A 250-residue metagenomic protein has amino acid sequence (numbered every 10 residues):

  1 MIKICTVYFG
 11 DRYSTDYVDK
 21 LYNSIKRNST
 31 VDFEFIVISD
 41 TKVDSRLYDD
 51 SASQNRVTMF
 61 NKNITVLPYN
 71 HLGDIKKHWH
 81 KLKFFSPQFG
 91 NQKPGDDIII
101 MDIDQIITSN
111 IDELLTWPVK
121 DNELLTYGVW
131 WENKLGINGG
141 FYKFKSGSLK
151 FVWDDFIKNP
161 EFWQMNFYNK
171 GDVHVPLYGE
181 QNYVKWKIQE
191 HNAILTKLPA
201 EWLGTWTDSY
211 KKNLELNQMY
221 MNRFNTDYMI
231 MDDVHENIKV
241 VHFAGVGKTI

Functional and structural regions predicted by a protein language model:
M1-D74, G90-P94, S146, G245-G247: N-terminal anchoring/stem segment of glycosyltransferases
V7-V18, D74-H78, E132, V173-L177 (+1 more regions): Aromatic-acidic/polar surface patches that form glycan- and anion
V31, K81, M101, I137-G140 (+3 more regions): Residues that flank catalytic or metal-binding motifs in active/ligand-binding sites
D32-D40, I99, L124-T126, V241: Short, hydrophobic beta-strand segments that form beta-sheet elements in well-ordered domains
F35, F85, Y142, V184-W186 (+1 more regions): A residue-level signal for conserved active-site and pocket-lining positions in enzyme catalytic cores
V43-S45, H71-H78, E132, W202-D208 (+1 more regions): A short acidic, often aromatic-flanked loop/helix-cap motif at beta-alpha or helix-coil junctions that lines enzyme
V66, L72, K77-G136, K143-G147: GT-A fold catalytic core of metal-dependent nucleotide-sugar glycosyltransferases, centered on the diacidic
K150-I250: Catalytic core and acceptor-binding pocket of nucleotide-sugar-dependent glycosyltransferases
